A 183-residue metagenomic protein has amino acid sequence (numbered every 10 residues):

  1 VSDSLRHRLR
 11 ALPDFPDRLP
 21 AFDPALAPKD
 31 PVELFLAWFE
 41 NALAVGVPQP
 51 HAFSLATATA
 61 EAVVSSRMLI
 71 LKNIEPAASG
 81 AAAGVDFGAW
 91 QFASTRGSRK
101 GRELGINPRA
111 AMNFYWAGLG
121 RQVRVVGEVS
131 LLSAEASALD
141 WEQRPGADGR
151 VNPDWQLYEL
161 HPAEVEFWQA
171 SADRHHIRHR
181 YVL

Functional and structural regions predicted by a protein language model:
S2-L26, R121-L183: Charged, gly/pro-rich active-site loop segments
L19-A82: An N-terminal domain-cap segment
P31, R67, K100-E103, S137: Amphipathic alpha-helical interface surfaces
A37-W38, W90-F92, W116, P153-Y158 (+1 more regions): Tryptophan-centric aromatic hotspots in well-structured domains and transmembrane helices
H51, W90, I177: Short aromatic-glycine-enriched beta-strand elements
H51-F53, R67, P108, Q156 (+1 more regions): Short beta-strand or tight-loop elements that sit immediately N-terminal to catalytic metal-binding acidic residues
A56-A60, K72-I74, N113-A117, W168-A170 (+1 more regions): A generic structural motif
L71-L119: A short mixed-secondary-structure module that forms the rim of ligand-binding clefts
